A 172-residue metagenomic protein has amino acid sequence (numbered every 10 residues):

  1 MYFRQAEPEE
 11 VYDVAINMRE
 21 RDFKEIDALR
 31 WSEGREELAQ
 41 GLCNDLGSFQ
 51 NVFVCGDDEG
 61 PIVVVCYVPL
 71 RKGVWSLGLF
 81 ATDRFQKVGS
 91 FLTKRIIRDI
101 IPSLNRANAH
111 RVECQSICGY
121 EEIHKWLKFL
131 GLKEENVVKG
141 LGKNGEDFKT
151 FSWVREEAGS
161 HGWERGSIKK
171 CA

Functional and structural regions predicted by a protein language model:
M1-M18, D22: A short beta-loop-alpha structural element at the N-terminal edge of CoA-dependent acyl/N-acetyltransferase catalytic
A28-F49: Active-site rim helix/loop that mediates acceptor-substrate recognition in acyltransferases
F49-V54, V64, F148-T150: Short hydrophobic/aromatic beta-strand element in the GNAT-like acyltransferase core that lines or flanks the acyl-donor
V54, E59-P69, W75-G78: Conserved beta-strand in the GNAT
K72-Q86, L92: Conserved acetyl-CoA binding element of GNAT-fold acetyltransferases
L77, G140-A172: C-terminal "cap" of GNAT-fold acetyltransferases
V88-L104, F129: Conserved acetyl-CoA-binding loop-helix of GNAT-fold acetyltransferases
V112-K128, G140-K143: Conserved beta-strand-loop-alpha-helix junction that forms the acyl-donor binding cleft
